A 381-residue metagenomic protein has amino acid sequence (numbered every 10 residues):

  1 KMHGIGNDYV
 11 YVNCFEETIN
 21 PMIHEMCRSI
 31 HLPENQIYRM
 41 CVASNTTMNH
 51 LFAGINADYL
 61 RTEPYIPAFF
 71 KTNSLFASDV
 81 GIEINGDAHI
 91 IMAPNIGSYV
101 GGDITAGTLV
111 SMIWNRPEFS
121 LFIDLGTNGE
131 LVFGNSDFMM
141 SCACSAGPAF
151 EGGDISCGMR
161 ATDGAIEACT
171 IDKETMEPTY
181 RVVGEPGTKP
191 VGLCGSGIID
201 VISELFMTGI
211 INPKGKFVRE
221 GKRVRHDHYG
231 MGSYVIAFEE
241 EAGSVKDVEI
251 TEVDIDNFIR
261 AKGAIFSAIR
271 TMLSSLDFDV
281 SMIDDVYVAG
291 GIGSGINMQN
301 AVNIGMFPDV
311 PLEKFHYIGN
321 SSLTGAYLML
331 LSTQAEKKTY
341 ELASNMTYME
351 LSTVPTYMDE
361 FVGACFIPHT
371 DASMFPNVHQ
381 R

Functional and structural regions predicted by a protein language model:
K1-P21: A glycine-rich beta-to-alpha transition motif near the start of alpha/beta enzyme domains, typified by
T18-M40, T47-S120, I250, D254-N257 (+1 more regions): Nucleotide/phosphate-binding catalytic cleft detector across ATP-hydrolyzing and phosphate-transferring enzymes
P33-N45, I202, S281-G290: Short glycine-rich phosphate-binding loop at a beta-alpha junction
N45-Y59, G230, F278, G290-D309 (+1 more regions): Short glycine/threonine-rich loop-to-helix capping motif typified by GTGT followed within a few residues by an Asp-Pro
Y59-S74, A106, M112-G197, N297-G319: Glycine-rich phosphate-binding loop of actin/hexokinase-like ATP-binding domains
G81-E83, I91-V110, I259-G263, F315-S352: Glycine-rich phosphate-binding/hydrolytic loop that grips phosphoryl groups
N135-D137, C144, F278-A343: Catalytic phosphate/nucleotide-handling subdomain of diverse soluble enzymes
F206-L276: A contiguous, well-structured pocket-lining segment that forms one wall/lid of small-molecule binding clefts in soluble
